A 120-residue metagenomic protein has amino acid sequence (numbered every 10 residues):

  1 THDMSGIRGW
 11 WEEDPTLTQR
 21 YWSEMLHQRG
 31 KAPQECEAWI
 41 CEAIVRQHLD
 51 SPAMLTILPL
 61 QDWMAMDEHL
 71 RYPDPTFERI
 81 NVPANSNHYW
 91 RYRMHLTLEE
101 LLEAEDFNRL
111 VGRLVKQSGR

Functional and structural regions predicted by a protein language model:
T1-R120: Catalytic cores of glycan-processing enzymes that make or break glycosidic bonds
